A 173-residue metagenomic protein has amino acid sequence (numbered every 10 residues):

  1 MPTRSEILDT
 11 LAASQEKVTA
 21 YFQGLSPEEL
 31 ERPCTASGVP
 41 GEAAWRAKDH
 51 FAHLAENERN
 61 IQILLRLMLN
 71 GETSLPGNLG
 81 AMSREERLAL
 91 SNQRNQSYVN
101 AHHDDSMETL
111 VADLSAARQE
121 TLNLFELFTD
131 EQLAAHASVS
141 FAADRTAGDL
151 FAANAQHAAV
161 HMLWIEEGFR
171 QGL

Functional and structural regions predicted by a protein language model:
M1-Y21: Extreme N-terminal tail/first-helix region
E6, T10, H53, D113 (+1 more regions): Short, contiguous, pocket-lining structural segments that sit at or immediately flank catalytic/ligand-binding sites
T10, N100-L114: A short, structured beta-strand-centered segment in the mid-to-C-terminal lobe of catalytic cores from group-transfer
A13, K17, E29-V39: Charge-rich, low-complexity N-terminal segments
P33-Q93, E120-L173: Short, contiguous alpha-helical
L90-H102: Conserved C-terminal alpha-helical bundle
